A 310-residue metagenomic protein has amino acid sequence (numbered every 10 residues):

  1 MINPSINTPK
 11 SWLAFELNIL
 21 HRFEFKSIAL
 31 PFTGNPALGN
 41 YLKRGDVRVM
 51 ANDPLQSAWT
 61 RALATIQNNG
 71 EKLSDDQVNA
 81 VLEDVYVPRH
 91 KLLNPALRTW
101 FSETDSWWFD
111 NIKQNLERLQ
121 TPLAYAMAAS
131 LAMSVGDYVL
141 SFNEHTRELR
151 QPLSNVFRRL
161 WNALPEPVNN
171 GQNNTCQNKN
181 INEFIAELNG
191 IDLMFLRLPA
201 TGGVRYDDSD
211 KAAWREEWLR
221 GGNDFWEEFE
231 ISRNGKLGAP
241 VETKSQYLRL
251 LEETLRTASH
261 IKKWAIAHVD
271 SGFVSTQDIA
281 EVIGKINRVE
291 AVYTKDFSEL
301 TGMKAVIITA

Functional and structural regions predicted by a protein language model:
M1-R44, A58-R61, Q67-N68, S134: S-adenosyl-L-methionine
W12-L13, N18, W100-K211, R220-L237: SAM-dependent nucleic-acid methyltransferase catalytic core
V47-N52: Short beta-strand element of Class I
L55: Conserved SAM/SAH-binding beta-strand->alpha-helix loop
L63-Q77, L160-G171: Short, conserved SAM-binding/catalytic segment of Class I S-adenosyl-L-methionine-dependent methyltransferases
T65-R118: Conserved phosphoryl-transfer catalytic core
R150, R158, F273-A310: Class I S-adenosyl-L-methionine
L237-N287: Conserved Class I SAM-dependent methyltransferase catalytic core
